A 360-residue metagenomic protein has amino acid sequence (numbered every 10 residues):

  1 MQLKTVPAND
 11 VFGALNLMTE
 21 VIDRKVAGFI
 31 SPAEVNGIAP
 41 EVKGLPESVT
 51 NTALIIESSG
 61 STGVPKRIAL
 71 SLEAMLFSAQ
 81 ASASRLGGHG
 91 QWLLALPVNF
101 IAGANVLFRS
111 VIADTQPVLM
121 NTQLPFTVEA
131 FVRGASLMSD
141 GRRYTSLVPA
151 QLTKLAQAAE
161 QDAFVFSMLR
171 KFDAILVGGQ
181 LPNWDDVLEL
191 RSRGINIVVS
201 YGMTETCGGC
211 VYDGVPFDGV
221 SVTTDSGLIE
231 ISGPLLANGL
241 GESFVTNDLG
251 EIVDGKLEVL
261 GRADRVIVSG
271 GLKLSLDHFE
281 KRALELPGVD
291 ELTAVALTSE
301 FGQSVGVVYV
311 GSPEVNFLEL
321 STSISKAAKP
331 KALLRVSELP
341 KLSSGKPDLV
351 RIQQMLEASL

Functional and structural regions predicted by a protein language model:
A8-F12, P40-E57, G88-Q91: Conserved pre-ATP/AMP-binding loop-to-beta segment of ANL
D10-R24, S82-A83, I101-D114: Hydrophobic alpha-helical segments in the ANL/AMP-binding
N51-Q80, G87: Conserved AMP-binding A3 loop
L70-F77, Q91-K154: AMP-binding/adenylate-forming
Q157-D213: Gly/Ser/Thr-rich phosphate-binding loop
S221-V245, L249-G250, K256, V310: AMP-binding/adenylate-forming core of the ANL superfamily
N247-A328: AMP-binding/adenylate-forming catalytic core of the ANL superfamily
A294-V295, G306-V308, L320-L360: Conserved C-terminal "lid"/linker of ANL adenylate-forming enzymes
